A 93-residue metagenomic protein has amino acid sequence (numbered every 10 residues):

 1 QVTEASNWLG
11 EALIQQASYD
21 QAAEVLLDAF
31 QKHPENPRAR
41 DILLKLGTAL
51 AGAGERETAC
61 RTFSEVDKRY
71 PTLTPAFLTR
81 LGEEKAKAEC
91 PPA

Functional and structural regions predicted by a protein language model:
Q1, K32-R38, K68-T79: Short solvent-exposed coil/turn linkers within tandem alpha-helical repeat scaffolds
